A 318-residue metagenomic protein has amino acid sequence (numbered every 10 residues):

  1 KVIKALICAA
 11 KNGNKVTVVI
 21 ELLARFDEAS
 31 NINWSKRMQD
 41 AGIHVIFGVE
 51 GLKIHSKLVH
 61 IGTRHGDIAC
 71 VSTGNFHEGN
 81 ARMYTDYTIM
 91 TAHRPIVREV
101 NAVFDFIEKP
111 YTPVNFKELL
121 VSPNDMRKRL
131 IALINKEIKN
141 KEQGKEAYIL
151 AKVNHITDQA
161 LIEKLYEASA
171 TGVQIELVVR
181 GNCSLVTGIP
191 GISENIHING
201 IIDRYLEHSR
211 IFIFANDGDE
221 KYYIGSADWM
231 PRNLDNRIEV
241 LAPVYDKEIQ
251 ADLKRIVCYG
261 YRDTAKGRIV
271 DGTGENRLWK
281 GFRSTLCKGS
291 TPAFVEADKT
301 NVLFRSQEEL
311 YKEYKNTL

Functional and structural regions predicted by a protein language model:
V2, C8, N12-M83, M90-V97 (+1 more regions): PLD/PLD-like phosphodiesterase catalytic module centered on the HKD motif
N80-T88, Y111-F116: Short charge-dense sequence patches
P95-V114, R129: Short, compositionally biased "basic patch" segments
P110-L119, G144-E146: Gly-rich Lys/Arg/Thr-decorated short loops/hinges at beta-loop-alpha junctions or inter-strand turns that position
